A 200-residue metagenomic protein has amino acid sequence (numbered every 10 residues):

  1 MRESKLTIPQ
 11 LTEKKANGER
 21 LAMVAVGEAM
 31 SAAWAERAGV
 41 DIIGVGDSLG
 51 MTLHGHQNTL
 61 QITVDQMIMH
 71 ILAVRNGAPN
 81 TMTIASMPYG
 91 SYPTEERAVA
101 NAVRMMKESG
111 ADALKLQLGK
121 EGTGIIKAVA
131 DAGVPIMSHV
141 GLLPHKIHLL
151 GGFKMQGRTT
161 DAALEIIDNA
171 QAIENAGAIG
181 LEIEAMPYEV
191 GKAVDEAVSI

Functional and structural regions predicted by a protein language model:
R2-I200: Alpha/beta enzyme core
